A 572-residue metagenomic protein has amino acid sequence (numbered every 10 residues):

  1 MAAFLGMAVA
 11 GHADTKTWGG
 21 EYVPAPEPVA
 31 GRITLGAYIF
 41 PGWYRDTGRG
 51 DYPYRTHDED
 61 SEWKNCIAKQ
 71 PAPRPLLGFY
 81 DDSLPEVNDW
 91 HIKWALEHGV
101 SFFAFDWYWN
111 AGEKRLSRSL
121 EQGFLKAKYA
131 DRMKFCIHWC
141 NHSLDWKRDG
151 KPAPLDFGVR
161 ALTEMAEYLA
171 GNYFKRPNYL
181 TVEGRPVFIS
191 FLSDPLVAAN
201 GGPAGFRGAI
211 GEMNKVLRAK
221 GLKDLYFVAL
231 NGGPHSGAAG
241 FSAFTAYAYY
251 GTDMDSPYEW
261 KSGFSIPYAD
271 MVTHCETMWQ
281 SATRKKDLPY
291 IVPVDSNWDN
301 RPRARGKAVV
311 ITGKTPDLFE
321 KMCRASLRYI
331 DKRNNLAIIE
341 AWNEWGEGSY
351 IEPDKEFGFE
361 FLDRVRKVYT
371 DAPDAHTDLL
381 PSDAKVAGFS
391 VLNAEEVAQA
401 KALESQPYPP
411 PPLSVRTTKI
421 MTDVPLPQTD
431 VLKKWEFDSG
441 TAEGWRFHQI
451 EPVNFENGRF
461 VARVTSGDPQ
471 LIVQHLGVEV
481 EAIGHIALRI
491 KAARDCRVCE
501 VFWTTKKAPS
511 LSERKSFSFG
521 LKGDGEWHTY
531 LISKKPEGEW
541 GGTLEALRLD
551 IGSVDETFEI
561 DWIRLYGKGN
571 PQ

Functional and structural regions predicted by a protein language model:
M1-A8: Bacterial N-terminal signal peptides
D14-K419: Glycan-processing catalytic domains of CAZymes
V29, Y129-D131, G221, R284-K286 (+6 more regions): Short, structurally constrained coil/turn elements that cap an alpha-helix or connect an alpha-helix to the following
W107, A229-N231, A248, A341 (+5 more regions): Residues that line or immediately flank small-molecule/substrate-binding pockets and catalytic motifs
K367-P373, W562-P571: Short beta-strand-to-coil "C-cap" segments at the C-terminal boundary of structured domains/repeats, marking
P409-D468: Glycan-recognition and processing domains
F460-E539, T543, G552-E559, L565-G567: Extracellular ligand-binding interfaces
